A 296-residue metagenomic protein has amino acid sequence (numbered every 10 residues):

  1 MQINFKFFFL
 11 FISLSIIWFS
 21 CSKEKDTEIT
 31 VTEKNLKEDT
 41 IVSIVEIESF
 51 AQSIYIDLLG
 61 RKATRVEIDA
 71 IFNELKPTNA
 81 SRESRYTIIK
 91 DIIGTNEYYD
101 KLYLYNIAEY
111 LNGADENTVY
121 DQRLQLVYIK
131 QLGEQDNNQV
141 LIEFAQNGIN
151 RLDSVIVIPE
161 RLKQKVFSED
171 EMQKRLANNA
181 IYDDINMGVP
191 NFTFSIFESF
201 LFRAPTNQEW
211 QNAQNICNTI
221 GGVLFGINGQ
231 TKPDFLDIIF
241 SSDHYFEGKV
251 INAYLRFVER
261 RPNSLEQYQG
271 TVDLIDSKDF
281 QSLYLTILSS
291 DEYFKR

Functional and structural regions predicted by a protein language model:
M1-E33: Bacterial Sec-dependent N-terminal signal peptides
C21-R296: Composition-driven recognition of low-complexity segments enriched in small/aliphatic/hydroxylated residues
